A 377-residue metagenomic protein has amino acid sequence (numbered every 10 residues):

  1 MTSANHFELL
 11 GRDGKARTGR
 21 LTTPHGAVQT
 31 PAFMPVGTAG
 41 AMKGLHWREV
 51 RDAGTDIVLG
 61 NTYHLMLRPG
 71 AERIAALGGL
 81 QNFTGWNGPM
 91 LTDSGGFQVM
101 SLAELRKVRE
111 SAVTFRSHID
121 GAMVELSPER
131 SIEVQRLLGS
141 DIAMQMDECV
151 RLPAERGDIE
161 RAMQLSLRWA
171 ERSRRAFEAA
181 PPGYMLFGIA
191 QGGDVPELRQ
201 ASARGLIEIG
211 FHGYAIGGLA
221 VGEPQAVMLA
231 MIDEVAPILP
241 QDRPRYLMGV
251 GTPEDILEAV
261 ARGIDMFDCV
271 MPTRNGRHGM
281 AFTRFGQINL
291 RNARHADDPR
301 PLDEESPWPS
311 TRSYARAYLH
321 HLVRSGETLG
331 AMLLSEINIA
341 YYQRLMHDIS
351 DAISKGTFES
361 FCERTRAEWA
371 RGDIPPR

Functional and structural regions predicted by a protein language model:
M1-P181, I288, A293-A296: Non-catalytic, usually N-terminal nucleic-acid engagement modules in DNA/RNA processing proteins
M1-R20, V28-A32, G44, D147-P153 (+1 more regions): C-terminal extensions of enzymes
G26, S166-S173, L206, V235 (+3 more regions): Hydrophobic alpha-helical packing residues
G26, V58, D93, Q135 (+5 more regions): Conserved, mostly hydrophobic/aromatic
W86, L91, G96-A103, R109-V113 (+6 more regions): Active-site pocket-lining/capping segments in soluble small-molecule metabolic enzymes
G139, A170, R174-F177, G210 (+3 more regions): Structural signal for hydrophobic packing residues in well-ordered secondary-structure cores of soluble enzyme domains
L152-E155, E160, G213-L219, T328-A331: Glycine- and acidic
L167, A176, P181-L302: Glycine-rich phosphate/ribose-binding loops and adjacent secondary-structure elements that form binding surfaces
